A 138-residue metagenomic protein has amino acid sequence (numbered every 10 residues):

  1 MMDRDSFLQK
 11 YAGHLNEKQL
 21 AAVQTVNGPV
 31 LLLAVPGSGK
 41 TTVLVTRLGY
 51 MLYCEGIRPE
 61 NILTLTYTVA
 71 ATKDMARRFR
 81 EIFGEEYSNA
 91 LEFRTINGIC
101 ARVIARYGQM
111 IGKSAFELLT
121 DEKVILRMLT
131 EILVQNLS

Functional and structural regions predicted by a protein language model:
M1-I111: P-loop NTPase Walker
S88-A90, Q109-S138: ATP-hydrolysis module of ASCE/P-loop NTPase motor domains, specifically the Walker B Asp-Glu catalytic pair
